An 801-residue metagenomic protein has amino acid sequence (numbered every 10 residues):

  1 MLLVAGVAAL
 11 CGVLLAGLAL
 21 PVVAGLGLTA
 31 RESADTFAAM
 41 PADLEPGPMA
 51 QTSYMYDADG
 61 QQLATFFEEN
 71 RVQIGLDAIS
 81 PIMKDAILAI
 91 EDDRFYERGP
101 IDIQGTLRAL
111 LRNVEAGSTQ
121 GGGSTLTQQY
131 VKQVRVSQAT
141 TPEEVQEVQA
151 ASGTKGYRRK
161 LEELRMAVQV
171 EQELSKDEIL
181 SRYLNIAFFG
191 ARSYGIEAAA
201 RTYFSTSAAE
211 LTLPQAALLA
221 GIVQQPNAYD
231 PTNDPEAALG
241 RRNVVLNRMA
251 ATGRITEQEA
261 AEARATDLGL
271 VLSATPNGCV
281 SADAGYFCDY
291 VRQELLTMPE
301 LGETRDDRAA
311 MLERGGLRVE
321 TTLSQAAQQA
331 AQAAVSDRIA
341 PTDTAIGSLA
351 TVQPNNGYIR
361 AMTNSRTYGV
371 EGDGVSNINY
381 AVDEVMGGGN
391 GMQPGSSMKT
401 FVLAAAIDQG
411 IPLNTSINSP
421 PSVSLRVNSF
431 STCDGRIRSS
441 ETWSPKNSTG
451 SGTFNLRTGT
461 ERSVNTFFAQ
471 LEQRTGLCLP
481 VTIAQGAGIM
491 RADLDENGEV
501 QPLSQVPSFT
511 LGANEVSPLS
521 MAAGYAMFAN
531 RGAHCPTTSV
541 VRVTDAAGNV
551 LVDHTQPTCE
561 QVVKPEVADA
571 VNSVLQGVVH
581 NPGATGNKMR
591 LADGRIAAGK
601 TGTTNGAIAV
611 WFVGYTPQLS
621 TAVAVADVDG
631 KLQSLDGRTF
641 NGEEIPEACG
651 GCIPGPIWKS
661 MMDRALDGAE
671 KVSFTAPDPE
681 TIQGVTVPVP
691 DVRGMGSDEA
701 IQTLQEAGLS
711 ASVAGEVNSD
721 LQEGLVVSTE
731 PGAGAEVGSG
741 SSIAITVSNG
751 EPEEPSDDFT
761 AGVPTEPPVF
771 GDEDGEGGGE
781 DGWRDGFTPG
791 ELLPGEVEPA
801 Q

Functional and structural regions predicted by a protein language model:
M1-Y54: N-terminal type II signal-anchor transmembrane helix that functions as the membrane-insertion/stop-transfer segment
M49-T256, R308, T367, E461-S463 (+2 more regions): Peptidoglycan glycan-strand catalytic modules in the bacterial/periplasmic cell-wall system
A89-D102, A116-G122, V170-K176, F188-S193 (+12 more regions): Bacterial peptidoglycan biogenesis and beta-lactam-recognition machinery
E115-T140, P276-C279, I411-P480, V506-F509 (+1 more regions): Conserved catalytic neighborhood of penicillin-recognizing serine enzymes
E163, A167, E171, V223-R241 (+8 more regions): Active-site loop and adjoining helix of the penicillin-binding protein/serine DD-peptidase-beta-lactamase fold
R242, G253-V280: Terminal amphipathic helices with adjacent charged low-complexity linkers/tails
L317, T321-P341, L349, M362-S365 (+5 more regions): A penicillin-recognizing enzyme superfamily signal
R664-Q801: Ligand-recognition elements built from short beta-strands and adjacent flexible loops
